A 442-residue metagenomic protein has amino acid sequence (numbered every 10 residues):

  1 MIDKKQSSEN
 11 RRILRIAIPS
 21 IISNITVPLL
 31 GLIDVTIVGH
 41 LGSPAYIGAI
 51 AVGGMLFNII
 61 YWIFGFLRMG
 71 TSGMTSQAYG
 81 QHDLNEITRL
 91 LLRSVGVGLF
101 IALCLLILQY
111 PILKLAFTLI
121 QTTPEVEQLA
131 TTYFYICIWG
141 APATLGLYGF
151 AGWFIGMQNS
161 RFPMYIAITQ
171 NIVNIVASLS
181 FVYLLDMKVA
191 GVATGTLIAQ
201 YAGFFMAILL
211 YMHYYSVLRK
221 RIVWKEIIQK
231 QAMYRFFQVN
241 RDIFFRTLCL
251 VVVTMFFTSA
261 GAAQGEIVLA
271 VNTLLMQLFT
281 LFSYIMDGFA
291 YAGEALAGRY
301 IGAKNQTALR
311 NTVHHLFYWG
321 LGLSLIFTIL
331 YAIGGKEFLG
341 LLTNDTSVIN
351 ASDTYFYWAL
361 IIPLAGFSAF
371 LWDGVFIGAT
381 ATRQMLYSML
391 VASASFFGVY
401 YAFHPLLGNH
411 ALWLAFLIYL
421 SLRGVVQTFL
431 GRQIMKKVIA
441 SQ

Functional and structural regions predicted by a protein language model:
M1-A17, T75-P142, V182-R241, A297-I362 (+1 more regions): Short alpha-helical transmembrane segments in multi-pass integral membrane proteins
K5-L41, M55-G70, M74, L99-L106 (+5 more regions): N-terminal transmembrane alpha-helices
R15-D34, I136, T169-Q170, A199-G203 (+3 more regions): Transmembrane helical elements of multi-pass membrane transporters/channels
S20, N24, T36, G73 (+16 more regions): Transmembrane alpha-helix boundary and packing residues in multipass membrane permease domains and related
L29-G48, F117-P124, S180-M187, L248-L281 (+2 more regions): Helix-terminus/linker motif at the lipid-water interface of multi-pass membrane proteins
H40-S43, Q77, G156, L185 (+3 more regions): Membrane-helix boundary and inter-helical linker elements of multi-pass secondary transporters
I47-I107, T144-F162, V271-I333, F367-T380 (+1 more regions): Small-residue-rich hydrophobic transmembrane alpha-helices
I136-I155, P163-N174, V192-I208, D287-A290 (+3 more regions): Short runs within selected transmembrane alpha-helices of multi-pass transporters and secretion channels
